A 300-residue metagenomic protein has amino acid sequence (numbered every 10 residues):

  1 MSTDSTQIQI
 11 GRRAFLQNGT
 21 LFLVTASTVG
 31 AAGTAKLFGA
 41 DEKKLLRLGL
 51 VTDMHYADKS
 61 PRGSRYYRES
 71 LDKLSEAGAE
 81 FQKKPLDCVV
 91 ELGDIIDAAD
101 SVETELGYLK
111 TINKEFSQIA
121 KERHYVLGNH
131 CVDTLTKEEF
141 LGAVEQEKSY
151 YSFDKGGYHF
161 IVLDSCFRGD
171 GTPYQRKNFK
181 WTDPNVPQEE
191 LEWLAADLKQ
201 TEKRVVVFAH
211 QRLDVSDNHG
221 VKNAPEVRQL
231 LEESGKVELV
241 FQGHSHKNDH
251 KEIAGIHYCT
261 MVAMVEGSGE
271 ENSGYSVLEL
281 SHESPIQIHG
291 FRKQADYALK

Functional and structural regions predicted by a protein language model:
M1-A14: N-terminal secretory signal peptides
L21, H55, I95-I96, H130-V132 (+4 more regions): Catalytic metal-binding/acid-base residues of hydrolase active sites
A35-E105, A196: N-terminal active-site segment of His-dependent metallophosphoesterases
L46, D87, Y150, Y158 (+1 more regions): Alpha/beta-hydrolase fold active-site loops
V51-T52, V89-G93, R123-N129, V206-A209 (+2 more regions): Active-site neighborhood of phospho(di)ester-bond hydrolases with catalytic His/Asp-centered motifs
S101-A195, K199-Q200, E226-K236, H250-H289: Extended active-site neighborhood of metal-dependent phosphoesterases/phosphodiesterases
L198-S216: Short acidic, glycine-rich surface-loop motifs adjacent to enzyme active sites
I288-L299: Short, solvent-exposed aromatic-acidic interface loops
